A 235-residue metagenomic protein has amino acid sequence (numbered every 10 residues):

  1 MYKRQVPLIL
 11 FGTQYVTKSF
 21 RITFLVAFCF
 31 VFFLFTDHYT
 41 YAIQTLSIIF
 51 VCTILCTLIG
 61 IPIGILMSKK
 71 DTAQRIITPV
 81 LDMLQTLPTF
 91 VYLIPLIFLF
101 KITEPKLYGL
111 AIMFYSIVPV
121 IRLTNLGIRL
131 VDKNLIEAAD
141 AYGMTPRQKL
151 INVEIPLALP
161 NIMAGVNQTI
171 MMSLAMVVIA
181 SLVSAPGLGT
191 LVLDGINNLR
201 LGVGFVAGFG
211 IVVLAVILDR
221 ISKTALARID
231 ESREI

Functional and structural regions predicted by a protein language model:
M1-Y2: Short, small-residue-biased leader/transition segments that mark boundaries at the very start of proteins
F11-Y15, F30-T40, C52-L81: Transmembrane-helix boundary motif in ABC transporter permease subunits
T23, Y41-T45, I65, R75 (+8 more regions): Membrane-spanning helices that line or support transport/gating and their immediate boundary helices in channels
Y39-S47, V51, Q74-I77, L81-L84 (+4 more regions): Alpha-helical membrane-interface segments at transmembrane helix boundaries
I48-V51, C56-I59, S68, T78-Y115: Generic hydrophobic transmembrane alpha-helix motif, especially the helices
F98, I128, S173-I211, D230-I235: Glycine-rich helix-loop "coupling/hinge" segments at transmembrane-helix boundaries in multipass transporters
F114, P146-A180, G202, V206 (+2 more regions): Transmembrane alpha-helices
P119-G165, V192: Short cytoplasmic-facing helical segments at TM-TM junctions of multi-pass membrane proteins
